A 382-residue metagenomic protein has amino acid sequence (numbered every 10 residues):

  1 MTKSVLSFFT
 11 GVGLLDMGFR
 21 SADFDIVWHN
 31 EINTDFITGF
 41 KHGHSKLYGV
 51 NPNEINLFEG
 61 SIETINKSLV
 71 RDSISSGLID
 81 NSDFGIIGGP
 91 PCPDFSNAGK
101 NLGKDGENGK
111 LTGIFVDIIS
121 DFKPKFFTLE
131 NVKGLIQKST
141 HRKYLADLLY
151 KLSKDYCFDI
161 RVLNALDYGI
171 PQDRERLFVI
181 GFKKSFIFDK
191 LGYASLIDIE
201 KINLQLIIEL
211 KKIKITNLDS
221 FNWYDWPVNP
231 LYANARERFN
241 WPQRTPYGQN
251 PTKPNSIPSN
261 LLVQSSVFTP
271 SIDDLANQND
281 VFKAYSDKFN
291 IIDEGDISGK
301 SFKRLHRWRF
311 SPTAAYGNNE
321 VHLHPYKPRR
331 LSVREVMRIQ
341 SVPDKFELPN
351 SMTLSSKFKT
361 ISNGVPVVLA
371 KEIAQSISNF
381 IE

Functional and structural regions predicted by a protein language model:
M1-V5: Extreme N-terminal starter segment of soluble prokaryotic enzymes
L6-E63: SAM cofactor-binding core of SAM-dependent methyltransferases, primarily the Rossmann-like beta-alpha-beta module
M17-S21, H42, D117-S120, Y150 (+2 more regions): Short, well-ordered alpha-helices that flank and scaffold nucleotide-derived cofactor binding pockets
E59, V132-Q137, K357, I361: Conserved short loop/turn motifs at secondary-structure junctions
S68-D83, P93-E294: Class I S-adenosyl-L-methionine
R238-E382: C-terminal target-recognition/interaction regions appended to catalytic cores
